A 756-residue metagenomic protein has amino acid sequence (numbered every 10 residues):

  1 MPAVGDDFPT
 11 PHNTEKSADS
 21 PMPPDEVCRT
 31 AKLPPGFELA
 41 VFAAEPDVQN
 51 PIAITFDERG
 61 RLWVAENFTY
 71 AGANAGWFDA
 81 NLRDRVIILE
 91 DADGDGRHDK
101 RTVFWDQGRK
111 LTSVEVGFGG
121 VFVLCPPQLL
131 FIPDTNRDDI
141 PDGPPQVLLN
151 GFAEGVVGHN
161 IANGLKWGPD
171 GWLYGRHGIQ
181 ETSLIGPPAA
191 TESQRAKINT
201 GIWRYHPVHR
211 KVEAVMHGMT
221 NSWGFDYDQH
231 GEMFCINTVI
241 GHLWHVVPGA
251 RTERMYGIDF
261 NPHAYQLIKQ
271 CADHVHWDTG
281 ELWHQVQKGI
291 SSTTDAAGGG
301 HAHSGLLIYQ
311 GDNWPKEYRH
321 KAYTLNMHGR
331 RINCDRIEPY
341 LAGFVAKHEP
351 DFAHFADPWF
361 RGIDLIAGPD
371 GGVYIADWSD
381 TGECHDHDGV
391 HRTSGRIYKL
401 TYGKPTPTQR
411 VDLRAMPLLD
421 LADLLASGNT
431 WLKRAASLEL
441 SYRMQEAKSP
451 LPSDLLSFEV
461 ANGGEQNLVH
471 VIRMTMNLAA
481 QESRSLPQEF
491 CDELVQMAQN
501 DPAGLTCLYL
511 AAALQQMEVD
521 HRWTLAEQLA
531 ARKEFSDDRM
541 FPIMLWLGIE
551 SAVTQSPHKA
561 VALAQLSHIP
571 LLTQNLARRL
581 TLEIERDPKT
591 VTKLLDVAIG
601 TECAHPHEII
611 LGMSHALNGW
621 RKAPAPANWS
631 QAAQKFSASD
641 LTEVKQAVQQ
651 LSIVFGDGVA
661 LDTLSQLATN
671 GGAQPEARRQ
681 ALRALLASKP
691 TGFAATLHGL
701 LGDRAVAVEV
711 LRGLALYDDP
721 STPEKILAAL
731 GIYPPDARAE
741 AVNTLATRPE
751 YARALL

Functional and structural regions predicted by a protein language model:
P2-L421, W431-Y442: Beta-propeller domains with acidic blade repeats across secreted/periplasmic ectodomains and cytosolic WD/CNH propellers
A376, T393, L400-L756: Long, ordered, helix-rich scaffold segments
